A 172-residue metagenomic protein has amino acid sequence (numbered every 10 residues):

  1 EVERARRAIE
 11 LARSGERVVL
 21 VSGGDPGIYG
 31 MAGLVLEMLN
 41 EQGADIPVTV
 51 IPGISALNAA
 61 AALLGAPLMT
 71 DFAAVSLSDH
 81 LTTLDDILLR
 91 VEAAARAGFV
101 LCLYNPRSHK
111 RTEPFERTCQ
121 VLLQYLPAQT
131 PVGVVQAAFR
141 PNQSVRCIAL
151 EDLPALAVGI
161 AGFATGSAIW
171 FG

Functional and structural regions predicted by a protein language model:
E1, L77-D79, A137: Short beta->alpha junction loops
E1-R13, G27: Short phosphate-binding loop-to-helix
A5, A32-G33, D85, T112-E116 (+1 more regions): Conserved strand-to-helix beginnings and helix N-cap segments that scaffold or border functional pockets
A5-R7, A59-A61, P141-I148: Short, solvent-exposed polar/charged micro-motifs at secondary-structure junctions
R6, G27-A97: Class I SAM-dependent methyltransferase SAM-binding "motif I" and its flanking Rossmann-like core
L11-E16, G43: Glycine-rich phosphate-binding loop signature in dinucleotide/nucleotide-binding domains
E16-V18, A95-G172: A contiguous loop/helix-start segment that scaffolds small-molecule binding in enzyme catalytic cores
